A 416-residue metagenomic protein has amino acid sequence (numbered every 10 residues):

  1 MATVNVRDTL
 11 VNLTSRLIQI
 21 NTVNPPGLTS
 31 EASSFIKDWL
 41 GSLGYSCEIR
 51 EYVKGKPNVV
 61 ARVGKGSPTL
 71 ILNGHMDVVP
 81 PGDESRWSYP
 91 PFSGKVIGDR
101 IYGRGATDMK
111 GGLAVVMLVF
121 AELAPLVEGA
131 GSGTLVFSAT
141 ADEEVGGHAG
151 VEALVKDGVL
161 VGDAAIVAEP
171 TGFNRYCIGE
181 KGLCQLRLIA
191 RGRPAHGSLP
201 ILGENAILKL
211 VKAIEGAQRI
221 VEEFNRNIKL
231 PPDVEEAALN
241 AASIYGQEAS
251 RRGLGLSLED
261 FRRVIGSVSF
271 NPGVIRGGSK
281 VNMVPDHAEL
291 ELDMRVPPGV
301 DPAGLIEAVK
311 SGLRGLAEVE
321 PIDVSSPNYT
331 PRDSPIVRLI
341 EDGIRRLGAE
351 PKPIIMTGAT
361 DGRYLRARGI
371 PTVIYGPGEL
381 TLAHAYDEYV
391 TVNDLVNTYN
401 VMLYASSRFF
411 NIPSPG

Functional and structural regions predicted by a protein language model:
A2-E84, H287-E291, P302-A308, D394: N-terminal helical capping/dimerization or prosegment-like subdomains of hydrolases acting on amide or phosphate bonds
N21, A61, L72-H75, V116 (+9 more regions): Buried hydrophobic positions in well-ordered alpha/beta secondary-structure cores of metabolic enzymes
S42, E48, P81, E223-V274 (+2 more regions): An extended, acidic, His-containing surface patch that forms the Zn2+-binding/catalytic region of metallohydrolases
S67-V136, Y386, V392, N397: Active-site metal-coordination/substrate-binding segment of hydrolases, especially metallo-dependent peptidases
I97-D99, V119-V136, V161, A217-I228 (+1 more regions): Phosphate-handling active-site elements
M109-Q185, R262-R263: Acidic/histidine-rich catalytic neighborhood of metal-dependent amide-processing enzymes
S132, V136-S138, E143, L186-R187 (+2 more regions): Structural helix-boundary/capping segments
K156-K310: Midchain, well-structured core segments that form catalytic/ion-binding scaffolds
